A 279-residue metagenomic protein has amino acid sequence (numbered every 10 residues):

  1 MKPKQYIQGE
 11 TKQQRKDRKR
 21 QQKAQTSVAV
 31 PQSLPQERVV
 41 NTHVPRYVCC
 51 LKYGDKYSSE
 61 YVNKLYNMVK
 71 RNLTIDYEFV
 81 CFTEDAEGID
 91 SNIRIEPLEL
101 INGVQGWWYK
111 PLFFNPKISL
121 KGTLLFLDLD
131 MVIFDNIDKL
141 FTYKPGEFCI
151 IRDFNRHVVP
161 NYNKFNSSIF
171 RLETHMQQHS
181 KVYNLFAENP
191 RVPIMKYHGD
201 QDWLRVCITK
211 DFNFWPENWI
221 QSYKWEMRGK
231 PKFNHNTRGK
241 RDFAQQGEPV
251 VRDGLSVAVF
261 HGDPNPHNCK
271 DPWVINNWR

Functional and structural regions predicted by a protein language model:
P3-K4, T26-G103, S119-L120, N265: N-terminal anchoring/stem segment of glycosyltransferases
Q5-A24: Intrinsically disordered, Lys/Arg-rich low-complexity segments
Y53-K56, D85-G88, L100-G103, M131-I133 (+5 more regions): Short, solvent-exposed loop/turn segments at secondary-structure junctions
S58-Y61, V104-W108, H157-F165, C269: Short, charged, surface-exposed secondary-structure boundary motifs
I75-E84, L125, F148-I151, W215 (+1 more regions): Short, hydrophobic beta-strand segments that form beta-sheet elements in well-ordered domains
E87-D90, R94-P97, W108-Y162, L172: GT-A fold catalytic core of metal-dependent nucleotide-sugar glycosyltransferases, centered on the diacidic
F141-R205: Conserved catalytic core of nucleotide-sugar-dependent glycosyltransferases
Q177-R279: Catalytic core and acceptor-binding pocket of nucleotide-sugar-dependent glycosyltransferases
